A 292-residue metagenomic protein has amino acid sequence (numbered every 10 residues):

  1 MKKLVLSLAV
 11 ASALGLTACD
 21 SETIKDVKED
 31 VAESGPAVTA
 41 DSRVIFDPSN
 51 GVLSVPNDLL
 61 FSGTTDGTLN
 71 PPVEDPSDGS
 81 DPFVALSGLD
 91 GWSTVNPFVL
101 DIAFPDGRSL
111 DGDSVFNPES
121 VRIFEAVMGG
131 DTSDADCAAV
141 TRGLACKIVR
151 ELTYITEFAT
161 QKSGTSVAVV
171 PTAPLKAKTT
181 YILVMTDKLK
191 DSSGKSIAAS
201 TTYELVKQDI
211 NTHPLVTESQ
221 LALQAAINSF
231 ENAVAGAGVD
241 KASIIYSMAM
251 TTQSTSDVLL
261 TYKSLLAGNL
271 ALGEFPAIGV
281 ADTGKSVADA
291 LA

Functional and structural regions predicted by a protein language model:
M1-L4: Positively charged n-region of N-terminal signal peptides that target proteins for export
G15-A18: C-terminal motif of bacterial Sec signal peptides marking the signal peptidase cleavage site
S21-A292: Acidic, low-complexity Ser/Thr/Gly/Pro-rich repeat segments typical of extracellular/periplasmic and surface-exposed
